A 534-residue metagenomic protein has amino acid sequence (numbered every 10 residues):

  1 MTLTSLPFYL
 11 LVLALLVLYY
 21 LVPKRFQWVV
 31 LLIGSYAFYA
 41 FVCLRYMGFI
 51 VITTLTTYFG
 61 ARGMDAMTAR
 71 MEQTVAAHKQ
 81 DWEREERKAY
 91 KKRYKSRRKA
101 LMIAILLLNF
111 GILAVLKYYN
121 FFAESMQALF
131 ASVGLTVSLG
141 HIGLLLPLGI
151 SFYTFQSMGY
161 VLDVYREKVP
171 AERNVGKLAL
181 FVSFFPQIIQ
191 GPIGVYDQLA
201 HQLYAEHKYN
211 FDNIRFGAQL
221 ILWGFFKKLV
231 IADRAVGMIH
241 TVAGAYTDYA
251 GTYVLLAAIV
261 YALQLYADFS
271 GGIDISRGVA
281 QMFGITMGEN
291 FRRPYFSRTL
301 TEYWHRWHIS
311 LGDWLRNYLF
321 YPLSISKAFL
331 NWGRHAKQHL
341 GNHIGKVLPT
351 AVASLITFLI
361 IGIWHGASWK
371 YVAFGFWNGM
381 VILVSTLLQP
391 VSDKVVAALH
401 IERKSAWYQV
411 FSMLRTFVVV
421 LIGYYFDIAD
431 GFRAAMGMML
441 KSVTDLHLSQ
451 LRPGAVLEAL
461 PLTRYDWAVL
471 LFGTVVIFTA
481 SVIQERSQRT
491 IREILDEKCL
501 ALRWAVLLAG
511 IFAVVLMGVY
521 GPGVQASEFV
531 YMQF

Functional and structural regions predicted by a protein language model:
M1-Q533: Membrane-embedded transmembrane alpha-helical bundles that form the catalytic cores of multi-pass lipid-modifying
